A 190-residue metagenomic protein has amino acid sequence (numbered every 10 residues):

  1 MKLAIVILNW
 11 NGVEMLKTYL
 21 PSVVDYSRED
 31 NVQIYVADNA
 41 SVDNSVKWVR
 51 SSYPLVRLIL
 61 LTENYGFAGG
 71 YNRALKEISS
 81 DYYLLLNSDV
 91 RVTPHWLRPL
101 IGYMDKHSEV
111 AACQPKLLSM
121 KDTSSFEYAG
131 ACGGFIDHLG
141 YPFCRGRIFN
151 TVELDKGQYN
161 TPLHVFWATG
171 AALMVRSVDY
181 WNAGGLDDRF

Functional and structural regions predicted by a protein language model:
K2-A4, Q33: Cell-envelope/extracellular polymer assembly enzymes that use nucleotide-activated donors
V13, S22, D38-K47, E63: A conserved acidic beta->alpha catalytic loop
P21-N31: Short, acidic, metal-binding catalytic loop of nucleotide-sugar glycosyltransferases
N31-A40, I59-L61: Short beta-strand/loop segment that forms part of the nucleotide-sugar
L60-I78, S88: Glycine-rich, basic loop-to-helix element that forms the pyrophosphate-binding segment of sugar-nucleotide handling
Y83: Short aromatic/hydrophobic "clamp" motif used to bind/position activated sugar donors
R91-Y141: Conserved donor NDP-sugar-binding/catalytic core segment of glycosyltransferases
H138-C144, F149-V178, N182, R189-F190: A recurrent flexible, glycine/aromatic-enriched loop bordering the glycosyltransferase active site that acts as
